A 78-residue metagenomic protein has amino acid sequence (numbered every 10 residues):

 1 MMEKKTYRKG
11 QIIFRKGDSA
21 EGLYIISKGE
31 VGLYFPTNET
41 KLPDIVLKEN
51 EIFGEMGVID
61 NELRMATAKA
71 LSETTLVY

Functional and structural regions predicted by a protein language model:
E3-Y7, Q11-E73, V77: Cyclic nucleotide-binding regulatory domains
